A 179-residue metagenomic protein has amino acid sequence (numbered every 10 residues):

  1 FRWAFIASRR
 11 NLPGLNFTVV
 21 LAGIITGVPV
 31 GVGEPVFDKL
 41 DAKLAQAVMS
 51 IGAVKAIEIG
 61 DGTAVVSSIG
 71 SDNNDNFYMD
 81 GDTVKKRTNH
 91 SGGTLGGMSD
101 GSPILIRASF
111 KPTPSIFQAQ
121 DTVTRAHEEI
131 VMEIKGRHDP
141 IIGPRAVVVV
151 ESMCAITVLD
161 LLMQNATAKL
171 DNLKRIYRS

Functional and structural regions predicted by a protein language model:
F1, A42, V149-S152: Hydrophobic alpha-helical segments
F1-P13: N-terminal low-complexity segments that are often proline-rich with Ser/Thr-Pro
W3, M79-D80, S179: Intrinsically disordered, low-complexity regions enriched in small/polar residues
A7-S8, I69, D75, V84 (+2 more regions): Non-transmembrane, interaction-prone segments in cytosolic or luminal domains
G14-E129: Glycine-rich anion/phosphate-binding loop at the beta-strand->alpha-helix junction
S115-S179: Internal helix-turn-beta structural module
